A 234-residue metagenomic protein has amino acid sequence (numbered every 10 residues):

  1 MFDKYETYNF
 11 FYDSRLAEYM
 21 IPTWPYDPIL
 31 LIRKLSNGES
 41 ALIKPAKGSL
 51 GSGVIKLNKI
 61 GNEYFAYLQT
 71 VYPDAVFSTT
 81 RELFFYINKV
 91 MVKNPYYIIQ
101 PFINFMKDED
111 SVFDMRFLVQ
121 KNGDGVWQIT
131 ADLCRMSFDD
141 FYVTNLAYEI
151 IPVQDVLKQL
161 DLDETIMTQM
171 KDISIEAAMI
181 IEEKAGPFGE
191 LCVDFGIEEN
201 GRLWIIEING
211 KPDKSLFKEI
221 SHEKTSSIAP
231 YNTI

Functional and structural regions predicted by a protein language model:
M1-S40, P45-K59, Y64-F65: Conserved N-proximal alpha/beta basic substrate-recognition cap immediately N-terminal to, or forming the N-lobe
L16-P25, L42, G61-D110: Conserved ATP-binding module of the ATP-grasp superfamily
G51, R135-F141, N209-K218: Glycine-rich phosphate/pyrophosphate-binding beta-alpha loops
I55, Y67, S111-R135, I205-I208: Beta-strand scaffold of nucleotide-dependent catalytic cores
I60, L118-N122, G196-N200: Short beta-strand micro-motifs enriched in acidic
N88-M106, N122, W127-A131, M136-G196 (+1 more regions): A long amphipathic alpha-helix within ATP-dependent nucleotide-binding catalytic cores
F195-K211: A short beta-strand motif that forms the metal-chelation/ATP-contact edge of phosphoryl-transfer active sites
K214-I234: Charge-rich, low-complexity intrinsically disordered segments
